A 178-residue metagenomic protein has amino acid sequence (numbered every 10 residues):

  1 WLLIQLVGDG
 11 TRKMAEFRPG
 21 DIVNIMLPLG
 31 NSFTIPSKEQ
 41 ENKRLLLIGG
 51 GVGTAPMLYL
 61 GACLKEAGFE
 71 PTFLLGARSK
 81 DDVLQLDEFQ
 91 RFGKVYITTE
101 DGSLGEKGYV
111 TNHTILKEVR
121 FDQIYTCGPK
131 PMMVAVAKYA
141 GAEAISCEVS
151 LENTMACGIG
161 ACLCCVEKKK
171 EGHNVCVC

Functional and structural regions predicted by a protein language model:
W1-D21: Ferredoxin-reductase
K13, P56, V134-V136: Phosphate- and divalent-cation-binding pockets in alpha/beta enzyme and binding domains that engage nucleotide-derived
V23-M26: Generic structural signal for buried aliphatic residues
G30-E39: Short, Lys/Arg- and Gly-enriched loop/turn segments at beta-strand edges
R44-I48: Conserved beta-strand elements of the Class I
P56-K65: Histidine-anchored nucleotide/phosphate-binding helix
F73: Nucleotide and nucleotide-moiety/phosphate-recognizing core
R78-C178: Reductase modules of NAD(P)H-dependent flavoproteins
